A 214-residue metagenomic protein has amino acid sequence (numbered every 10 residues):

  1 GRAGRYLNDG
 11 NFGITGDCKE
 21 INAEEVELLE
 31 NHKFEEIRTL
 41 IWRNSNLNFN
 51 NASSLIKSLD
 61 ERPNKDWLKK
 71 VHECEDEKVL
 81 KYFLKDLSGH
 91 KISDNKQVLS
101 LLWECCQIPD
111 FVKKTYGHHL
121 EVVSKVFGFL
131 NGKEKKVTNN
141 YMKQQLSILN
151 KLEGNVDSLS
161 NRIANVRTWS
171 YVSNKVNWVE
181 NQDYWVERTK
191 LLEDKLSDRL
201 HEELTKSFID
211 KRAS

Functional and structural regions predicted by a protein language model:
R2-E30: Conserved segment of the helicase C-terminal RecA-like domain
E24-S214: C-terminal accessory/connector segments of nucleic-acid motor ATPases
